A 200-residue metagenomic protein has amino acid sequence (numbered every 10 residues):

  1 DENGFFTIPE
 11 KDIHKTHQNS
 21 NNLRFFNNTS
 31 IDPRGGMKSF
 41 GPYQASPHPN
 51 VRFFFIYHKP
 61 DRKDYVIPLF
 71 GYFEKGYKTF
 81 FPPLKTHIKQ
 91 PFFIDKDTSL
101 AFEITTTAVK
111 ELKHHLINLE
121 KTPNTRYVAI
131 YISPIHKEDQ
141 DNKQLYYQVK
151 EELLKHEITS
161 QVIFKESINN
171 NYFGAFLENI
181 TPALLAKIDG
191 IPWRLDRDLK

Functional and structural regions predicted by a protein language model:
D1-K200: Long, low-complexity, intrinsically disordered terminal regions
